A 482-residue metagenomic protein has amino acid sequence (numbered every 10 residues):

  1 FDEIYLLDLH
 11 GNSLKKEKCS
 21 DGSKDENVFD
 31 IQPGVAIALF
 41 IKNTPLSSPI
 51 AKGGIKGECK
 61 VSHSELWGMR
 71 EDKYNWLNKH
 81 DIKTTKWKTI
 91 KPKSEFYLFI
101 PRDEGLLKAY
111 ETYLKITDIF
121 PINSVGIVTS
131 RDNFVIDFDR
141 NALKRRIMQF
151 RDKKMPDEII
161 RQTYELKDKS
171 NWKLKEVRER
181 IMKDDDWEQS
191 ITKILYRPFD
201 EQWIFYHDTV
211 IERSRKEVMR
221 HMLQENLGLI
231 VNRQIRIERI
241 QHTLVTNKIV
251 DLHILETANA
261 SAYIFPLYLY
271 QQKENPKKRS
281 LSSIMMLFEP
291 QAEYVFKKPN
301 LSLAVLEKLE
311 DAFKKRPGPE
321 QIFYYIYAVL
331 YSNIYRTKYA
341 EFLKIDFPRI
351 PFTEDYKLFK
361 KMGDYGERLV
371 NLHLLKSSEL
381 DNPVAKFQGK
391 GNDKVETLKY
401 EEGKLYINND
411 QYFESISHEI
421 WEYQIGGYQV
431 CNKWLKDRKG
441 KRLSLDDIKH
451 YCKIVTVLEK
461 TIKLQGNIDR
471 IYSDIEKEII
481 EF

Functional and structural regions predicted by a protein language model:
F1-N43, E58-F482: Sequence-level detector for compositionally biased, low-complexity segments
S47-S48: Serine residues within intrinsically disordered or low-complexity segments
A51-G54: Glycine-biased, low-complexity coil/linker segments
